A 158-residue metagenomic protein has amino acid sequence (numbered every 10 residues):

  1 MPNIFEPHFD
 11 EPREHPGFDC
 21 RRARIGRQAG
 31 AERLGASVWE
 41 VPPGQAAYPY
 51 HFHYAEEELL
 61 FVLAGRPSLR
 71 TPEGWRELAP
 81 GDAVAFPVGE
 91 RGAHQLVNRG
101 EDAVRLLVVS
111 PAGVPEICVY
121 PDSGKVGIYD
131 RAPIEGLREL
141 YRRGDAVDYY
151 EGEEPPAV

Functional and structural regions predicted by a protein language model:
M1-R33, V119-V158: A short, N-terminal "cap"/entry segment at the start of jelly-roll beta-barrel domains of the cupin/DSBH fold
C20-R22, S37-H53, R91: Conserved short histidine dyad/triad with adjacent acidic residue
G26-L34, Q45-E58, G74: A short beta-loop-beta micro-motif enriched in histidine and acidic residues
G30, V88-P115: Ligand-binding loop in jelly-roll beta-barrel domains
V38-P42, H53-T71, V109-G113: Short, conserved beta-strand element in jelly-roll/cupin
A47, E57, A64-R66, E73 (+2 more regions): A generic structural motif
P72-V88: Short acidic-glycine-tyrosine-enriched beta hairpin
